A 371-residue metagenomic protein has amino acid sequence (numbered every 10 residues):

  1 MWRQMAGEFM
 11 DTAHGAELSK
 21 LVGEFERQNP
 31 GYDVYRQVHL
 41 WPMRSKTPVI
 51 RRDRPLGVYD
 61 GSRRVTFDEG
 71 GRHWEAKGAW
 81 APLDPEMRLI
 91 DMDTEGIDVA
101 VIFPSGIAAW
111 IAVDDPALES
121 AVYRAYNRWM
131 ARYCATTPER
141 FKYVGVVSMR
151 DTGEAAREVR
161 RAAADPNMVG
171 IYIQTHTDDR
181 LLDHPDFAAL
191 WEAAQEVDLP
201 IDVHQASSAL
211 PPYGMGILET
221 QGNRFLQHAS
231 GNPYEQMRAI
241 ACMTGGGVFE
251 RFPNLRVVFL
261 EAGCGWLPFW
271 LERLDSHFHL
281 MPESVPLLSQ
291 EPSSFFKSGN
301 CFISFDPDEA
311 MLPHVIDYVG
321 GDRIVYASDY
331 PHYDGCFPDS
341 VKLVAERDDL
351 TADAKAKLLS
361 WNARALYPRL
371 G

Functional and structural regions predicted by a protein language model:
M1-G371: Helix-coil boundary/capping segments in enzymes
